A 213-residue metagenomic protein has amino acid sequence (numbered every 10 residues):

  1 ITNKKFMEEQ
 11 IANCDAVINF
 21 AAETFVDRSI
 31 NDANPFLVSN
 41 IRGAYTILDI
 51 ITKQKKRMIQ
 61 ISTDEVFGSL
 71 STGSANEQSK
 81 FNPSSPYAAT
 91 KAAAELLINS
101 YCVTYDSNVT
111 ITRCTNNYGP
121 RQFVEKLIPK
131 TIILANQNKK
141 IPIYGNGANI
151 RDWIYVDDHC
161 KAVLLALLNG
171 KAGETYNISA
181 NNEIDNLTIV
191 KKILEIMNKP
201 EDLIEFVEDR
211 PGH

Functional and structural regions predicted by a protein language model:
I1-A16: Conserved Rossmann-fold cofactor-binding substructure of NAD(P)-dependent oxidoreductases
T2, N31, S39-R42, S85 (+5 more regions): Residue-level signal for the nucleotide or nucleotide-sugar donor/cofactor binding architecture
D15-I18, I59: N-terminal Rossmann-like NAD(P) cofactor-binding module of classical short-chain dehydrogenase/reductase
F20-T24, S62-D64: Conserved NAD(P)H cofactor-binding loop of Rossmann-fold oxidoreductase domains
F25-S29: Serine-hydrolase catalytic-loop signature spanning alpha/beta hydrolases and amidase-signature enzymes
N31-T46, K53, R57, E65-I111 (+2 more regions): Catalytic helix-loop patch of NAD(P)-dependent Rossmann-fold dehydrogenases
A93, L97, Y101, T131 (+2 more regions): Hydrophobic alpha-helix immediately C-terminal to the catalytic Tyr-X-X-X-Lys motif of short-chain
A135-H213: C-terminal substrate-binding subdomain of Rossmann-fold SDR/epimerase-dehydratase oxidoreductases
